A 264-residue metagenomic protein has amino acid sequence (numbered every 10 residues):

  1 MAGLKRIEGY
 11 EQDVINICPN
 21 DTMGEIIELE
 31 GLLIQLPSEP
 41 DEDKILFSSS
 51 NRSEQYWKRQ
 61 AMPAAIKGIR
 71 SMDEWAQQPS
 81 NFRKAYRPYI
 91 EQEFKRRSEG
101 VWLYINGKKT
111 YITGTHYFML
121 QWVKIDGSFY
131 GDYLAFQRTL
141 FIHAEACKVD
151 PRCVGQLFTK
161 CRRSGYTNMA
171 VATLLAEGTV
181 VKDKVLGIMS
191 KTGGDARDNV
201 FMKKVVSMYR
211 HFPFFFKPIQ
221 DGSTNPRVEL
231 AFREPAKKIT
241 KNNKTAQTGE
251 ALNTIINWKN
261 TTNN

Functional and structural regions predicted by a protein language model:
A2-N264: Phosphate/NTP-binding elements of NTP-utilizing enzymes
